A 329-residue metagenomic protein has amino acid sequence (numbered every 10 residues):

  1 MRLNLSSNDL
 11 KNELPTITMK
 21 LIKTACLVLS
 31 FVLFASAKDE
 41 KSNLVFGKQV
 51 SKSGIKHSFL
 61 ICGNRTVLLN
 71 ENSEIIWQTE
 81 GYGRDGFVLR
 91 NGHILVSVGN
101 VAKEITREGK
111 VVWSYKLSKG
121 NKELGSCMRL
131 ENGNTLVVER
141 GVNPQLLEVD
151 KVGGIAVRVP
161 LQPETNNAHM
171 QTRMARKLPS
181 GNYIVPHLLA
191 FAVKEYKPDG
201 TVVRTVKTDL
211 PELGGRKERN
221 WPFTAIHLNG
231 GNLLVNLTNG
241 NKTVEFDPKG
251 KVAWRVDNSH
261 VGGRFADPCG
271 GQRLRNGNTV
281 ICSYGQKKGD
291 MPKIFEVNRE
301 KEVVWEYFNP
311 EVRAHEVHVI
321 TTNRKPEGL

Functional and structural regions predicted by a protein language model:
E13-A25: Bacterial N-terminal signal peptides that target proteins for export
A25-V32: Bacterial N-terminal signal peptides
F34-S36: Sec/Tat signal peptide C-region and signal peptidase I cleavage site
K38-L329: Histidine-/acidic-rich catalytic cores in large beta-rich domains
